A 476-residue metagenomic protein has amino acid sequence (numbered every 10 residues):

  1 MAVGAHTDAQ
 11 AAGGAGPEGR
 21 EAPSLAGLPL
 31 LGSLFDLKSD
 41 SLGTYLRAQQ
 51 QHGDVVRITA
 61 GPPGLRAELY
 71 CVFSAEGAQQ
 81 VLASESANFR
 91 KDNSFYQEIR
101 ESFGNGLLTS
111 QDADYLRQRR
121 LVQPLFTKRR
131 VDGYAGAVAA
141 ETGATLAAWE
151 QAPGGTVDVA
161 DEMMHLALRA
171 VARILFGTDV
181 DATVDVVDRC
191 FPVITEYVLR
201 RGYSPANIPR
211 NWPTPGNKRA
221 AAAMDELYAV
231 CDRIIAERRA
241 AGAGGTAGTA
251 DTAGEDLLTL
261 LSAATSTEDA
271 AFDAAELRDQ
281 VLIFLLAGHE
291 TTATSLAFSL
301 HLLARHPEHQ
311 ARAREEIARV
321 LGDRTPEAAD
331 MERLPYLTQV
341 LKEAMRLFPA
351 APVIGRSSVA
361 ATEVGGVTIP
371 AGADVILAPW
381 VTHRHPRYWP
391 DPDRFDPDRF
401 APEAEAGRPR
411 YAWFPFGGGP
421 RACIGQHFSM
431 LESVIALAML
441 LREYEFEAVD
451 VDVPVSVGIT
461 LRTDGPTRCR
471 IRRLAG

Functional and structural regions predicted by a protein language model:
M1-L69, E76, S94-R100, C190 (+3 more regions): N-terminal targeting/anchor module and adjacent flexible "hinge" preceding the catalytic domain
A2-A12, P17-A22, Q49-Q50, T142 (+4 more regions): Cytochrome P450 proximal C-terminal region
A2-A22, F89-I99, D114, R130-T294 (+2 more regions): Cytochrome P450 heme-thiolate monooxygenase catalytic core
G19-G32, A135-A139, R189-V193, A247-T259 (+8 more regions): Cytochrome P450 I-helix active-site segment
E76-S86: Short active-site loop/helix that positions an aromatic residue
T291-Q310, R314-E316, H427-E443: Cytochrome P450 catalytic-core helices
L377-E405: Conserved cytochrome P450 K-helix/beta-meander segment immediately N-terminal to the heme-binding cysteine loop
